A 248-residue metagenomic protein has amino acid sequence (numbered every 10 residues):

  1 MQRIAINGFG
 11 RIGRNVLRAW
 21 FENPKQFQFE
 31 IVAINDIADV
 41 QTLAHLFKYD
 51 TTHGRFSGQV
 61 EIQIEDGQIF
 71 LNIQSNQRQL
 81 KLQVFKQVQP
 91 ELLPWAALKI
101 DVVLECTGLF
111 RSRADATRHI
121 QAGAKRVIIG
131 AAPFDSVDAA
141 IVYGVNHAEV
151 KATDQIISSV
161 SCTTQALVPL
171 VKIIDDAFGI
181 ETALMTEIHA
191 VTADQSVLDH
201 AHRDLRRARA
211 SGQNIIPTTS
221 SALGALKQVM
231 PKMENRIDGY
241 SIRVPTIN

Functional and structural regions predicted by a protein language model:
M1-V197, A201-A208: N-terminal Rossmann-like NAD(P) cofactor-binding subdomain of oxidoreductases, focused on the glycine-rich
T182, T186, Q195-N248: C-terminal substrate-binding/catalytic lobe of Rossmann-fold NAD(P)-dependent dehydrogenases
